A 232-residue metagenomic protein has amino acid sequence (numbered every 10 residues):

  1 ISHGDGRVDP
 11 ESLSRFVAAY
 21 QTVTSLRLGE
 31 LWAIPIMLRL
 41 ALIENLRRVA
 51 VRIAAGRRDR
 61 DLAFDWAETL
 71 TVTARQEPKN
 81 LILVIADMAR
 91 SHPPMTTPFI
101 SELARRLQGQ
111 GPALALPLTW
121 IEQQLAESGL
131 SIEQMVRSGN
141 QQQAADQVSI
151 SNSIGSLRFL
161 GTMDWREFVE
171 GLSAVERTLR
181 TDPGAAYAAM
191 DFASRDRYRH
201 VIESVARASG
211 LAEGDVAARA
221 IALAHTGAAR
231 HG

Functional and structural regions predicted by a protein language model:
I1-L31, L38-A55: Active-site activation/catalytic loop segments of kinase-like enzymes and analogous catalytic loops in related
G29-I36, R75-K79: Charged/polar, low-hydrophobicity segments characteristic of intrinsically disordered regions and flexible loops
W32, M37-L40, T178, D196: A generic structural micro-environment signature that highlights single residues at secondary-structure boundaries
M37, V49, R219-L223: Short acidic/histidine-centered micro-motifs embedded in hydrophobic/aromatic stretches that mark compact functional
A54, R58-D61, D65: Structured alpha-helical bundle/scaffold domains in large eukaryotic membrane-trafficking regulators
F64-G232: Basic, amphipathic N-terminal segments
